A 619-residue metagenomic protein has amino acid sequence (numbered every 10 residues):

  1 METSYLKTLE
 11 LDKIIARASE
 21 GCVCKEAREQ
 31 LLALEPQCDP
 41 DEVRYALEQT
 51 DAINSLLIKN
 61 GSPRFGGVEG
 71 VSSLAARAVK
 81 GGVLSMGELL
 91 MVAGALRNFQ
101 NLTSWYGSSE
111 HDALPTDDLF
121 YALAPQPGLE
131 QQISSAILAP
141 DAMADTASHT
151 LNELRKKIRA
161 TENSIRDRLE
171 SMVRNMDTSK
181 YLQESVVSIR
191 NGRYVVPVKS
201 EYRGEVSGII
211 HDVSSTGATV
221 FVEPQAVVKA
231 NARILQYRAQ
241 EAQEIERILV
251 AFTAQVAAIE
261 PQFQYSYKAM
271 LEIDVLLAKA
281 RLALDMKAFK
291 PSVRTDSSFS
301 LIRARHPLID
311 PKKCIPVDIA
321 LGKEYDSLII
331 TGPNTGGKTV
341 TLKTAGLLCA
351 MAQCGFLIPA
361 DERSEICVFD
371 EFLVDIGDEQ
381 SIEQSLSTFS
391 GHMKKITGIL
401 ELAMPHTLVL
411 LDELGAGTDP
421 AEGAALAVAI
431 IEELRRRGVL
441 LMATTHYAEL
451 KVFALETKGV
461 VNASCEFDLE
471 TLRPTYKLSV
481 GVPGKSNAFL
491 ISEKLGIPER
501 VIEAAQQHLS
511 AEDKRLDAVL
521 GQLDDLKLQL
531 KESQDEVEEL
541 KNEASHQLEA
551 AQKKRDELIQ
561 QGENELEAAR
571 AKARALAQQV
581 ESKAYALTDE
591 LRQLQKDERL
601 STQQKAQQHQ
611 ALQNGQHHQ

Functional and structural regions predicted by a protein language model:
M1-T150, L154, I259-Q262, S266-A280: Conserved amphipathic alpha-helical "coupling/scaffold" segments that transmit conformational changes between domains
E29, V79-S85, G107-D112, E170-S185 (+2 more regions): Active-site phosphate-binding and catalytic loops of NTP-dependent enzymes
V43, L47-T50, L57, R64 (+22 more regions): Amphipathic alpha-helical coiled-coil segments
N152-R203: Extended, Lys/Arg-enriched charged tracts that mediate electrostatic binding to polyanionic substrates
R190-F221, N231, S292-P316: SMC-family hinge/dimerization module
A254-D310: Phosphate-binding P-loop/Walker A region and its immediate neighborhood
M286-K287, R294-L526: ATPase nucleotide-binding head domains, primarily ABC-like/P-loop NTPase cores
L530-Q619: Terminal-proximal interaction/regulatory segments of ATP-powered molecular machines
